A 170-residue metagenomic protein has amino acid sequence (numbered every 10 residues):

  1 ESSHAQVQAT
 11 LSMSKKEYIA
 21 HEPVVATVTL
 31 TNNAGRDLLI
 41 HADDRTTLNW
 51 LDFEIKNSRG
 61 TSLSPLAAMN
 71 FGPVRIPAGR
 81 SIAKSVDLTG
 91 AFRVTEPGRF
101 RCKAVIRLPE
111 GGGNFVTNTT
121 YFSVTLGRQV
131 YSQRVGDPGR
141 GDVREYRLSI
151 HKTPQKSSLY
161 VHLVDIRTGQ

Functional and structural regions predicted by a protein language model:
Q6-L11, E17-I19, P23-T89, P97-R107 (+4 more regions): Contiguous segments within soluble domain cores/interaction surfaces
Q6-Q8, Q129, Q133, Q155 (+1 more regions): Residue-identity detector for glutamine
I106-F115, L126-R128: Short peripheral tails and domain-boundary helices/loops at the edges of structured domains
T119-E145: Low-complexity, Pro/Ser/Thr- and charge-rich linker/hinge segments at domain boundaries
P138-V164: Short beta-strand elements that form the blades of beta-propeller/WD-repeat-like and other beta-sheet-rich scaffold
